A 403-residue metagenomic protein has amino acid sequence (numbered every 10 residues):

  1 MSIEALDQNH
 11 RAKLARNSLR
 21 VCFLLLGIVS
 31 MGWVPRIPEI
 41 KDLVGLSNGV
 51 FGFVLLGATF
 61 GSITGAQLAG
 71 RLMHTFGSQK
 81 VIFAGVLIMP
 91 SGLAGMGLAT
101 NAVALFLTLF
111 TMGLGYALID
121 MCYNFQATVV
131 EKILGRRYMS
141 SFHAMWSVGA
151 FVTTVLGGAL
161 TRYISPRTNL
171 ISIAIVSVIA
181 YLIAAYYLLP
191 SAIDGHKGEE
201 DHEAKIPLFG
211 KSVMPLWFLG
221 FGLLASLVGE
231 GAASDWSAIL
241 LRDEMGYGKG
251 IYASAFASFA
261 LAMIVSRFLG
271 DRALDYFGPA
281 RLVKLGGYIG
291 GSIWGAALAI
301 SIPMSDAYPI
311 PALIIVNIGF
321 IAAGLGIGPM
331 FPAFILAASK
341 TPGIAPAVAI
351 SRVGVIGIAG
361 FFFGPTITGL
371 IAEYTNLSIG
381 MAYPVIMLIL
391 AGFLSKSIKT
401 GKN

Functional and structural regions predicted by a protein language model:
P35-G49, D235-I251: Short amphipathic helix-loop junctions that connect adjacent transmembrane helices in Major Facilitator Superfamily/SLC
I40-K41, L72-M73, A159-I164, L241-R242 (+3 more regions): Interfacial helix-cap and linker-helix signal at transmembrane-aqueous boundaries of multi-pass secondary transporters
G45, G77, L98-V103, G246 (+3 more regions): Helix-breaking motifs and short loop linkers at transmembrane-helix boundaries and internal kinks in secondary membrane
T64-V103: Conserved MFS/SLC helix-loop-helix module at the cytosolic interface between two early adjacent transmembrane helices
G65-S78, T161, S266-P279, S305 (+1 more regions): Helix-to-loop junctions at the C-terminal end of transmembrane segments in multipass secondary transporters
L118-K132, G328-P342: Intracellular juxtamembrane helix-capping segments at the cytosolic ends of symmetry-related transmembrane helices
T168-Y186, I379-S397: Symmetry-related core transmembrane helices of the 12-TM Major Facilitator Superfamily/SLC fold
A280-F334: C-terminal transmembrane helical hairpin of 12-TM major facilitator-type secondary transporters
